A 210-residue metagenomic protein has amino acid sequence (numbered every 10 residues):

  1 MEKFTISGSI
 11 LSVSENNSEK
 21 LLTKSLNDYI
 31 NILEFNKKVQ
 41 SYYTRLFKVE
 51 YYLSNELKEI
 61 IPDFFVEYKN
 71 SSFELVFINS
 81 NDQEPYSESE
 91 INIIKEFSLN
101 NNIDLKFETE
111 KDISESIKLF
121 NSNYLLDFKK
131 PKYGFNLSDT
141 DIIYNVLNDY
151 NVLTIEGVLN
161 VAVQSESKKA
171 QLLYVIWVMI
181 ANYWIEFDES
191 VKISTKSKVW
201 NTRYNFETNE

Functional and structural regions predicted by a protein language model:
M1-E210: Electrostatic, structured charged patches in enzyme active sites and in nucleic-acid/phosphate-binding
